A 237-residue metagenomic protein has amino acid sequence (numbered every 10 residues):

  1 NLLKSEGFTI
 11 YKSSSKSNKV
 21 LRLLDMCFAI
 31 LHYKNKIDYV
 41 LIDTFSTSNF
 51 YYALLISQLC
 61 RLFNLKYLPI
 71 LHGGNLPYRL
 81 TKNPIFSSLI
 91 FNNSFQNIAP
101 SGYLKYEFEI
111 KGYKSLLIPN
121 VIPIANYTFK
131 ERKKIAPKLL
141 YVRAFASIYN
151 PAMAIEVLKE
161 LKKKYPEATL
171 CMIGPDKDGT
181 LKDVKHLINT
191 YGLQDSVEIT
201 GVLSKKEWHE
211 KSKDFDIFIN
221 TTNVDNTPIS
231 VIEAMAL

Functional and structural regions predicted by a protein language model:
T44-N49, L65-T81, F95-Q96: A short, histidine- and acid-enriched strand-loop-helix "catalytic/donor-clamping" loop that lines the nucleotide-sugar
I90-T128: Donor nucleotide-sugar binding/catalytic pocket of nucleotide-sugar-dependent glycosyltransferases
P137, A146-K163, G179-D183: A conserved mid-protein helix/loop that constitutes part of the nucleotide-sugar donor-binding site
V142, T169-D183, G201-V202: Glycosyltransferase donor-sugar binding loop
D183-L203: Nucleotide-activated donor-binding/catalytic signature segment of Leloir-type glycosyltransferases, i.e., the conserved
V202-L203, E210-F215: Short alpha-helical donor nucleotide-sugar binding micro-motif in glycosyltransferases
N223: Aromatic "clamp/platform" in nucleotide-sugar-dependent glycosyltransferases that forms part of the donor/acceptor
P228-V231: Short glycine/serine-rich donor-binding loops of glycosyltransferases
